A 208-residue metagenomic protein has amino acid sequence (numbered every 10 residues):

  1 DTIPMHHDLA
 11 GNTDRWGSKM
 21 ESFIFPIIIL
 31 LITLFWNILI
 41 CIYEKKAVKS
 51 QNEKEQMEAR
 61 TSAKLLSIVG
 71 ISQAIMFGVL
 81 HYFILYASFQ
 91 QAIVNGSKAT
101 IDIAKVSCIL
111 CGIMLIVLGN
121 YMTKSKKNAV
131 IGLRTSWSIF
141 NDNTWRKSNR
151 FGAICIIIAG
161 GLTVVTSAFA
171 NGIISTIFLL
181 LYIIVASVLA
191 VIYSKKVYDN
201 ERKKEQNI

Functional and structural regions predicted by a protein language model:
D1-I24, I131-F140: Active-site and channel-lining beta-strand-loop segments that bind or position nucleotide-derived/phosphorylated
R15-F35, T100-L118, L181: Alpha-helical transmembrane segments
F25, F35-I40, L66-F77, R146-I157: Select subsegments of transmembrane alpha-helices in polytopic membrane proteins, especially boundary-proximal
I32-Q51, V117-G132, Y193-N200: Membrane-water interface of transmembrane alpha-helices
I38-I93: Ordered, amphipathic secondary-structure segments that act as subunit-interaction surfaces in large macromolecular
V48-R60, K124-D142, I208: Juxtamembrane inter-helical linkers in multi-pass membrane proteins
L110, S175-A190: Small-residue-rich transmembrane alpha-helices that serve as helix-helix interface/gating elements in multipass
V164-L180: Extracellular/periplasmic helix-loop-helix junctions in multi-pass membrane proteins
